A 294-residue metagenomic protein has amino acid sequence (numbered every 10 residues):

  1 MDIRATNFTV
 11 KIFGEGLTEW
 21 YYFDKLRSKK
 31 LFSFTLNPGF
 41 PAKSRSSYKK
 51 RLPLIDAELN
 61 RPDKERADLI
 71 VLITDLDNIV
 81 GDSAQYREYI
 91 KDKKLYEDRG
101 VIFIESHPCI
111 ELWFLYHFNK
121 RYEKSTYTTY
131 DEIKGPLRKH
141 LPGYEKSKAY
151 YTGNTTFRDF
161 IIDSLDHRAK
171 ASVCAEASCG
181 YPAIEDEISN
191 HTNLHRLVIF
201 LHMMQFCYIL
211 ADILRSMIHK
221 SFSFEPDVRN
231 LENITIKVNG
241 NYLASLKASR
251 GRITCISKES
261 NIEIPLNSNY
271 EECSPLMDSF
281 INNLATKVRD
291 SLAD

Functional and structural regions predicted by a protein language model:
M1-N7, W20-F40, A57-V71, L76-K237 (+2 more regions): C-terminal accessory helical subdomains adjacent to catalytic cores in phosphodiester- and nucleotide-handling enzymes
T9-F13: Conserved beta-strand elements of the Class I
F32, S44-L54: Eukaryotic endosomal/vacuolar membrane-trafficking regulators centered on PX-domain-mediated PI3P pathways
N241-L276: Intrinsically disordered, low-complexity regulatory segments enriched in Ser/Thr/Pro and charged residues
